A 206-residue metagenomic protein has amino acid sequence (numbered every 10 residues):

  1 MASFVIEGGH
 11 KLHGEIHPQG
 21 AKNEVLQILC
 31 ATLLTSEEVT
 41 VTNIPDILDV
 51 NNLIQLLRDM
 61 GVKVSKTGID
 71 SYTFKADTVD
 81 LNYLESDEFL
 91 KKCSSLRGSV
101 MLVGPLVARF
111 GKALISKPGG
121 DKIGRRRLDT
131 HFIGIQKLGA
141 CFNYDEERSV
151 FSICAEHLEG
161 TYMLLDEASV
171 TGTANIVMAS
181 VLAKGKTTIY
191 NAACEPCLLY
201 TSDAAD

Functional and structural regions predicted by a protein language model:
A2-D46, D70-I123, C154-C194: Structural motif
V62-K63: A glycine-rich helix N-cap at a beta->alpha junction
K66-G68: Beta-hairpin "wing" of winged helix-turn-helix
R125-K137: Well-ordered mid-protein domain cores that form the structural environment of catalytic cofactors
R126, N143-L158, P196: Intrinsically disordered, low-complexity linker/loop segments enriched in Gly/Pro and charged/polar residues
R127-L128, N175, L199: Short acidic, glycine/serine/threonine-rich loops at helix termini
Y200-D206: Conserved small/polar residues in nucleotide/adenosyl-binding loops
